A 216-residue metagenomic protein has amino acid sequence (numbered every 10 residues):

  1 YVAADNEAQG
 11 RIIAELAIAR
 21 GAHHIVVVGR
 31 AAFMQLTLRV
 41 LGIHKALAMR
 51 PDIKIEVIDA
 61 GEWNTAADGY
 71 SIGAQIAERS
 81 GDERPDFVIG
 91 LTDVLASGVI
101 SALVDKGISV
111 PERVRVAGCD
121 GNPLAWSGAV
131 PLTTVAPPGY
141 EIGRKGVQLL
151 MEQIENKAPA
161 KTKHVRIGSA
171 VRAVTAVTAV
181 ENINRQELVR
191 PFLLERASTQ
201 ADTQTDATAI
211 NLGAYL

Functional and structural regions predicted by a protein language model:
Y1-I12, V27-A48, I53-A74, F87-S97 (+2 more regions): Hinge/beta->alpha junction and helix N-cap segments in small-molecule ligand-binding domains
Y1-N6, L16-H23, E56, V130 (+1 more regions): Unusually extended, aromatic-enriched hydrophobic runs near protein termini
I12-P51, I55-D59, T162-A197: An alpha-beta-alpha
L16, Q75, A125-G128: Well-formed, non-transmembrane alpha-helical positions, independent of function
A17-G21, I76-R84: Glycine-rich phosphate-binding loop signature in dinucleotide/nucleotide-binding domains
I43-L47, A77, L103, I154: Conserved hydrophobic residues forming the short capping helix/wall of the S-adenosyl-L-methionine
G81-F87, V94-L95, I100-Y215: Flexible loop/turn connectors
